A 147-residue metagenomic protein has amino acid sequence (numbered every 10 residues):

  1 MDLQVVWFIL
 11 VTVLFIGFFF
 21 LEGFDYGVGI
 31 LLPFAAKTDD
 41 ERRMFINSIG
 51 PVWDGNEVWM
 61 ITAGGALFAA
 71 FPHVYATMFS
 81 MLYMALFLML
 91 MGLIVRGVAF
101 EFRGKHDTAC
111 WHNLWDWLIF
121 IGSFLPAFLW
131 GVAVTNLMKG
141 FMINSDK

Functional and structural regions predicted by a protein language model:
M1-G55, I61-G64: N-terminal signal-anchor module of multipass membrane proteins
M1-V11, F68-Y83, M138-K147: Helix-coil boundary and interhelical linker segments in multi-pass alpha-helical membrane proteins
V11, F18, F24, N56-T62 (+3 more regions): Residue-level signal for the membrane-embedded core of alpha-helical transmembrane segments, especially mid-helix
L21-L31, M89-R103: Membrane-water interface of transmembrane alpha-helices
F34-R43, V74, G104-C110: Juxtamembrane helix-boundary/capping and inter-helix hinge elements in multi-pass membrane proteins
N56, A63-P72, T77-M78, G92-H106: Hydrophobic transmembrane alpha-helices and their helix-loop junctions in integral membrane proteins
M78-L86, V95-K147: Membrane-interface helix-loop-helix junctions at boundaries between adjacent transmembrane segments
